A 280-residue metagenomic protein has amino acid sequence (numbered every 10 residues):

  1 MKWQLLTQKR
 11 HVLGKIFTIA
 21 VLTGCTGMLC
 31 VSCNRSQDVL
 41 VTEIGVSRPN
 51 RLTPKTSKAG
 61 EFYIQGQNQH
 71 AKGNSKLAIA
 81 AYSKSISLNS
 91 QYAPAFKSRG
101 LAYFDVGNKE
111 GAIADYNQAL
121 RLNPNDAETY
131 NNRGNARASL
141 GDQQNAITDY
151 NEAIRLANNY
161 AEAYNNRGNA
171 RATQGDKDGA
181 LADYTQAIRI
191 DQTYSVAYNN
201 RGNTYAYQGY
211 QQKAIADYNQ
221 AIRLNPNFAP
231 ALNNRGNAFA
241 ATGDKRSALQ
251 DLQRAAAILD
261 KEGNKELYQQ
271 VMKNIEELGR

Functional and structural regions predicted by a protein language model:
M1-V12: N-terminal secretory signal peptides that target proteins for export/translocation
D38-R51, R246-R280: Terminal, low-structured helical/coil segments at or just beyond the last alpha-helical repeat
G60-A71, S83, P94-D105, Y116-N117 (+8 more regions): Conserved alpha-helical positions within TPR/SEL1-like repeat arrays
